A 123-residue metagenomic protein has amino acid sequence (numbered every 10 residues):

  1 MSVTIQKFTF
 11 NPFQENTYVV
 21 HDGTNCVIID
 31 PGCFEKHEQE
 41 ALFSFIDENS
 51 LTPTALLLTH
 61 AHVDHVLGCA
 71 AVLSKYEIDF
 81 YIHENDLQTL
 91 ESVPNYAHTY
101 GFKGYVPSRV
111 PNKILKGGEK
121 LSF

Functional and structural regions predicted by a protein language model:
M1-V3, F13, D22, S108-V110 (+2 more regions): Short, solvent-exposed coil/turn segments
S2-N49: Conserved beta-strand hairpin/beta-sheet module of binuclear metal-dependent hydrolase folds, prominently
F34-H37, F43-S122: Active-site HxH/HxHxD metal-binding segment of metal-dependent hydrolases
